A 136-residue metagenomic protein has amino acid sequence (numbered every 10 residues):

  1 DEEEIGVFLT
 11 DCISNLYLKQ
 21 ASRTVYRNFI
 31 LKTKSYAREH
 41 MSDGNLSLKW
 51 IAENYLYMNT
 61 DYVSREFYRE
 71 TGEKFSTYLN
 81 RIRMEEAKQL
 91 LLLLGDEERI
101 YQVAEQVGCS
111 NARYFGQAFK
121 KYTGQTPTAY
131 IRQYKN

Functional and structural regions predicted by a protein language model:
E4, S47-W50, Q102: A conserved beta-strand->loop->alpha-helix hinge within the catalytic CA
G6, T10-K32, R69-T77, R81: Short, Lys/Arg-enriched, Trp-marked, Pro/Gly-tolerant hinge/linker segments that flank
S14-A21, K34-S47, F67-T71, K88-E98 (+1 more regions): Basic, amphipathic alpha-helical hairpins
Y26-N28, Y36, L56-Y57: Extended, amphipathic alpha-helical scaffolds
S35-R38, E70-S110, Q133-N136: Terminal helix-turn-helix DNA-binding modules in bacterial transcription factors
A37-H40, N54, Q117, Q133: Recognition helices and adjacent regulatory flanks at domain boundaries
W50-Y78, A104-T126: Basic/polar phosphate-binding segments, predominantly the helix-turn-helix DNA-binding elements of transcriptional
L91, Q117-N136: …primarily DNA-binding HTH/wHTH and HhH modules…
